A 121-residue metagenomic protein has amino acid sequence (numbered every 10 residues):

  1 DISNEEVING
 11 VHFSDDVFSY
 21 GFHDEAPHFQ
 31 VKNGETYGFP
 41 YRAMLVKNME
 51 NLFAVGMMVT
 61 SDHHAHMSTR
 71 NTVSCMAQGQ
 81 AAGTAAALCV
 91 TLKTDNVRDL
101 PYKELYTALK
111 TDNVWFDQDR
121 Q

Functional and structural regions predicted by a protein language model:
D1-Q121: Flavin (FAD/FMN)-binding glycine-rich loop and adjacent Rossmann-like elements that form
